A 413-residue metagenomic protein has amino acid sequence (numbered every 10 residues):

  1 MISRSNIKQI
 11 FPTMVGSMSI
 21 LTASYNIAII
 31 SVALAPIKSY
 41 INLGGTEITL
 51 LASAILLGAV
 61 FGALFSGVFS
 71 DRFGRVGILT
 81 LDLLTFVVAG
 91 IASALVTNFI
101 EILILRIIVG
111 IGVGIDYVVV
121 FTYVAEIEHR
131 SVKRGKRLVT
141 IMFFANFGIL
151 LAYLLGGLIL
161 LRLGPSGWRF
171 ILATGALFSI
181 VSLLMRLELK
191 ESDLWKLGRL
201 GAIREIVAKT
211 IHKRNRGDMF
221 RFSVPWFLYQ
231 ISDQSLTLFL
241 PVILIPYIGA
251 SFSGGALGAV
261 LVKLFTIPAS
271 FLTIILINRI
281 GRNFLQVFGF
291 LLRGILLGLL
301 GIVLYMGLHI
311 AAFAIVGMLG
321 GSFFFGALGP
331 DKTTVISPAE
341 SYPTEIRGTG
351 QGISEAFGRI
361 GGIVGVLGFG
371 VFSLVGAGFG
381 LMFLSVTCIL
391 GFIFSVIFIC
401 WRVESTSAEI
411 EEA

Functional and structural regions predicted by a protein language model:
F11-G45, D233-P241: Extracytoplasmic
S31, N215-S270: Extracytoplasmic gate region of multi-pass secondary transporters
N42, G74, L95-E101, H129 (+2 more regions): Helix-breaking motifs and short loop linkers at transmembrane-helix boundaries and internal kinks in secondary membrane
F61-F99: Conserved MFS/SLC helix-loop-helix module at the cytosolic interface between two early adjacent transmembrane helices
G77-I91, L285-L300: Structural signature of the two symmetry-related core transmembrane helices
I107-F143: Cytoplasmic helix-loop-helix junction between adjacent transmembrane helices in 12-TM secondary transporters
R134-G157, F178, E355-G365: Glycine-rich segments within core transmembrane alpha-helices of 12-TM secondary carriers
R169-L184, L381-I397: Symmetry-related core transmembrane helices of the 12-TM Major Facilitator Superfamily/SLC fold
